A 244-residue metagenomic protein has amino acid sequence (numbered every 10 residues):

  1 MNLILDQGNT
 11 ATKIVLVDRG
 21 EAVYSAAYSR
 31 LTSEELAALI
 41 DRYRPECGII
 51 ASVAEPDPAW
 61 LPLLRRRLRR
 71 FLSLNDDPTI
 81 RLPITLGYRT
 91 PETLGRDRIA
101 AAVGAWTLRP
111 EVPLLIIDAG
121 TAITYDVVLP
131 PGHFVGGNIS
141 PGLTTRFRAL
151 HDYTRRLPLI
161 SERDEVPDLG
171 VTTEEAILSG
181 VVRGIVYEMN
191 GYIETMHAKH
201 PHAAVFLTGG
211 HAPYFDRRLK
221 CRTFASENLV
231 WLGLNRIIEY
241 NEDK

Functional and structural regions predicted by a protein language model:
M1-N9, V15, E21-L114, P131-A149 (+1 more regions): Nucleotide/phosphate-binding catalytic cleft detector across ATP-hydrolyzing and phosphate-transferring enzymes
T12-L16, I123-V128: Short beta-strand scaffold segments in enzyme catalytic cores
I117: Divalent metal-binding pocket/active-site signature
